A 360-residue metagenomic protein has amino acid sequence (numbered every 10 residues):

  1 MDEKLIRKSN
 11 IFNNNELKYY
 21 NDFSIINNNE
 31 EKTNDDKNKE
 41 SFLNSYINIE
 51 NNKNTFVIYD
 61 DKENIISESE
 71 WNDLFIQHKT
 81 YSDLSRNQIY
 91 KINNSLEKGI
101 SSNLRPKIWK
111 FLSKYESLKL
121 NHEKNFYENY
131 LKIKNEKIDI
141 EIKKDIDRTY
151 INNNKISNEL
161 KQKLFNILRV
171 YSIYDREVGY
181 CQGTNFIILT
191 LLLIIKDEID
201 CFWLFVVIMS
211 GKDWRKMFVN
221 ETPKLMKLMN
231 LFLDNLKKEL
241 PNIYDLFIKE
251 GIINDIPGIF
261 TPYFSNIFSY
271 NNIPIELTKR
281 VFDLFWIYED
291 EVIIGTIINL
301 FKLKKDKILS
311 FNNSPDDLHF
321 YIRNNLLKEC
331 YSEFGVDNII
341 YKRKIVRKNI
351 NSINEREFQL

Functional and structural regions predicted by a protein language model:
M1-S172, I188, L192-I195, R347 (+1 more regions): N-terminal transition regions in large eukaryotic proteins
K62-F75, D83-L84, K91, D200 (+3 more regions): Extended, Lys/Glu/Leu-rich amphipathic alpha-helical scaffolds
I100, D234, I273, I287-D290: Short coil/turn segments at helix-helix junctions and helix-capping linkers within large alpha-helical proteins
N103-K107, E159-Q162, Q182-G183, D200-W203 (+1 more regions): Residues within HEAT/ARM-like alpha-solenoid scaffolds
Y150-S157, L168-D175, L240-I267, R280: Active-site-adjacent structural elements in folded domains
E159-K163, G183, L204, I275-R280 (+1 more regions): Short sequence/structural elements of tandem HEAT/ARM alpha-solenoid repeats
F165-I173, N185-L193, W203-V207, D234 (+3 more regions): Contiguous, well-ordered alpha-helical segments that form the cores/surfaces of helical PPI scaffolds
